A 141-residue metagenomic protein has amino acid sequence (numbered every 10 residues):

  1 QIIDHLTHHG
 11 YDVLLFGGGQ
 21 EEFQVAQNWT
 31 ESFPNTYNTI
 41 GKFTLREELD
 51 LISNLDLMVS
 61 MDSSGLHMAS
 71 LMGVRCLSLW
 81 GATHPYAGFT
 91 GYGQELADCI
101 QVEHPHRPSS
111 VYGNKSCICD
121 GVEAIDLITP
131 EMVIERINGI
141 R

Functional and structural regions predicted by a protein language model:
Q1-A82: Donor-binding and catalytic core of enzymes assembling or modifying cell-surface/extracellular glycoconjugates
E31, N38-T39, S70-R141: Nucleotide-sugar donor-binding patch of glycosyltransferase catalytic domains
